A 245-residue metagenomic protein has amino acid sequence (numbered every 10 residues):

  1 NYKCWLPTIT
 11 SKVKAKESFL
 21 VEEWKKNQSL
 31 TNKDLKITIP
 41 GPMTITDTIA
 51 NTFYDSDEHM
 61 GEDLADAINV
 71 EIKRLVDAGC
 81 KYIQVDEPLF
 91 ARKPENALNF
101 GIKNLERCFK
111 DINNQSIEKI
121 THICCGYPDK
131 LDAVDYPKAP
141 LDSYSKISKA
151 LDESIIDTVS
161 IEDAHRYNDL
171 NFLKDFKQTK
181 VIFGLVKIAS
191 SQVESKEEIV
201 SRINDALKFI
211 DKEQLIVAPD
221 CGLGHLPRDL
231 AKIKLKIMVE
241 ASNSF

Functional and structural regions predicted by a protein language model:
N1-F245: Domain-level signal for soluble alpha/beta catalytic cores
